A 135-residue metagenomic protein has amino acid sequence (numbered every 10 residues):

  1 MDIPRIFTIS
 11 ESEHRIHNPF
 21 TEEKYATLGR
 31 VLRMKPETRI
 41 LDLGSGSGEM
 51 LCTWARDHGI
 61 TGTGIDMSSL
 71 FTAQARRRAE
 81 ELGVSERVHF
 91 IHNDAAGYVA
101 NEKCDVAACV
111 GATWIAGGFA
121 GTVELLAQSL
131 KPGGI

Functional and structural regions predicted by a protein language model:
F7-P19: Class I SAM-dependent methyltransferase Rossmann-like catalytic core, especially the SAM/SAH-binding loop
N18-P36: Conserved alpha-helix/loop element of class I SAM-dependent methyltransferases that forms part of the SAM/SAH-binding
T38-G44: Conserved class I S-adenosyl-L-methionine
E49-G97: Class I SAM-dependent methyltransferase SAM/SAH-binding core
V99-A107: A short acidic, Gly/Pro-enriched loop at the edge of an enzyme's catalytic core that lines a small-molecule cofactor
C109-A112: A short beta-strand submotif of the Rossmann-like class I SAM-dependent methyltransferase core that lines
W114-A116: A short His-aromatic
A120-I135: A short glycine-rich, Lys/Arg-flanked "PGG" loop and its adjoining helix->strand segment in the class I
